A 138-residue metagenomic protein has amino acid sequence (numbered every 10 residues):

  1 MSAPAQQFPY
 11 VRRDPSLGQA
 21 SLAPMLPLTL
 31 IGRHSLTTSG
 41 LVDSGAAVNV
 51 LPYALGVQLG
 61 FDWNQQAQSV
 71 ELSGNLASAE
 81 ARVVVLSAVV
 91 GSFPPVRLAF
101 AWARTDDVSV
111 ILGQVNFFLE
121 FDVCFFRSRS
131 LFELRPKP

Functional and structural regions predicted by a protein language model:
M1-P138: Pepsin/retropepsin-fold aspartyl endopeptidases
